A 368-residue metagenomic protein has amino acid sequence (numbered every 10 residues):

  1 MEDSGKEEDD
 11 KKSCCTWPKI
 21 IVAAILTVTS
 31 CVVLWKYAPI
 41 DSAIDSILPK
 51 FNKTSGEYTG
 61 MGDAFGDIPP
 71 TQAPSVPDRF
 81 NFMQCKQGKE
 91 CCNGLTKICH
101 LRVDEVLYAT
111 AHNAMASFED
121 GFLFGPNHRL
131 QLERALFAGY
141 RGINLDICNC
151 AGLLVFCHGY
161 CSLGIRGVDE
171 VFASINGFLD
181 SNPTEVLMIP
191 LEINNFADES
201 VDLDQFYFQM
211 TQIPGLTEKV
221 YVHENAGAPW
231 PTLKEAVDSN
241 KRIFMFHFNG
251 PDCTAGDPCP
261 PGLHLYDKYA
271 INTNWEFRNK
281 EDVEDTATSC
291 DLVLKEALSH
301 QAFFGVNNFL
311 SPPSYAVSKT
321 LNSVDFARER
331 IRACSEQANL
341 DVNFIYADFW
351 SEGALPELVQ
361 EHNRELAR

Functional and structural regions predicted by a protein language model:
E2-S4, W17, I21-R368: Catalytic cores of phosphodiester-bond hydrolases, prominently lipid phosphodiesterases
E7-W17: Short, Lys/Arg-rich cytosolic juxtamembrane segment immediately N-terminal
